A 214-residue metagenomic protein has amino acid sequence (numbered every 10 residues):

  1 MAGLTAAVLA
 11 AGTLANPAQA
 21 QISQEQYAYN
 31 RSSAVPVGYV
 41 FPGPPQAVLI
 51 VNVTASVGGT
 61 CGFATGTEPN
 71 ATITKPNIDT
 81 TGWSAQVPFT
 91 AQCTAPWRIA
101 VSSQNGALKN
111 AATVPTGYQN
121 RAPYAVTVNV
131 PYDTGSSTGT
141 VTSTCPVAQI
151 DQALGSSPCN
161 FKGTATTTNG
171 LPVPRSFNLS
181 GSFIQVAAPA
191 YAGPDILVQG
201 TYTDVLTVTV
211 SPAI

Functional and structural regions predicted by a protein language model:
M1-L4: Bacterial N-terminal signal peptides that target proteins for export
L9-P17: C-terminal segment of classical bacterial N-terminal signal peptides
A20-T134, N169-I214: N-terminal small/polar-rich segments of proteins
Q24, Y29, Q149-T168: Surface-exposed intrinsically disordered loops and tails
R31-V35, G139-Q152, G170-P172: Short N-terminal helix-initiation segments at or just after the protein's N-terminus
T60-G62, Q92-T94, T144-A148, Q152 (+1 more regions): Sequence contexts marking disulfide-bonded cysteines in secreted/extracellular proteins
A122-Q149, P158: Low-complexity, serine/threonine/proline-enriched polar segments
